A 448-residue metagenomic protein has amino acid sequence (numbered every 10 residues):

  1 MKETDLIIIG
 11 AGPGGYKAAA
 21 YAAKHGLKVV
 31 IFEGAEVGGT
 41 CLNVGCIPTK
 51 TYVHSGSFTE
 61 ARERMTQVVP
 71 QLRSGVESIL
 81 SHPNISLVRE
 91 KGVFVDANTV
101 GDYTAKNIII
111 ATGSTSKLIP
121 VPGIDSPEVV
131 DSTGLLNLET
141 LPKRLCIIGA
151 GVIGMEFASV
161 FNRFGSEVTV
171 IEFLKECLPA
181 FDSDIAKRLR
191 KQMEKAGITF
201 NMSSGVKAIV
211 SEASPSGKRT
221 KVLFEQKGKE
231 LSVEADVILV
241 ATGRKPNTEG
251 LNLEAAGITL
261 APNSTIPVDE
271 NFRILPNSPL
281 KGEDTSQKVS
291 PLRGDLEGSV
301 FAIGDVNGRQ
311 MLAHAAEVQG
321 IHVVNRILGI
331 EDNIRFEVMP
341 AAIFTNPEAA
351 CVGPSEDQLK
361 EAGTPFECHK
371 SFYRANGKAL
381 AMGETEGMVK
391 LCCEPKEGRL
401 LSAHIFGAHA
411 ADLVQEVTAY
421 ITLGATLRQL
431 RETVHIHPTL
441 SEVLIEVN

Functional and structural regions predicted by a protein language model:
M1-G12, L141-G151: Beta1/beta-strand and adjacent pyrophosphate-binding region of the FAD-binding site in flavoprotein oxidoreductases
K2-T4, G101-N107, G228-V237: Core beta-strand elements of the Rossmann-like FAD/NAD(P) dinucleotide-binding domain in flavoenzyme oxidoreductases
K2-T4, T40-D102, F181-K207, E356-Q358 (+1 more regions): N-terminal Rossmann-like dinucleotide/flavin-binding domain of flavoprotein oxidoreductases that bind FAD/FMN
I9-G14, A18-A35, T40, I47 (+5 more regions): Flexible, glycine-rich terminal cap/loop adjacent to redox cofactors in electron-transfer oxidoreductases
L27-E33, I110, S166-E172: Short beta-strand "acidic-cap" motif of Rossmann-like dinucleotide-binding folds
C46, T112-E167, I171, A196-F200 (+2 more regions): Glycine-rich dinucleotide-binding loop and its adjacent helix/turn
V68-R73, N137, P142-C146, V152-E212 (+4 more regions): Rossmann-like dinucleotide-binding cores of NAD(P)H-dependent redox enzymes
D125-L141, S232-N277, K281-Q287, P291 (+1 more regions): FAD-site-proximal beta/loop scaffold in flavoenzymes
